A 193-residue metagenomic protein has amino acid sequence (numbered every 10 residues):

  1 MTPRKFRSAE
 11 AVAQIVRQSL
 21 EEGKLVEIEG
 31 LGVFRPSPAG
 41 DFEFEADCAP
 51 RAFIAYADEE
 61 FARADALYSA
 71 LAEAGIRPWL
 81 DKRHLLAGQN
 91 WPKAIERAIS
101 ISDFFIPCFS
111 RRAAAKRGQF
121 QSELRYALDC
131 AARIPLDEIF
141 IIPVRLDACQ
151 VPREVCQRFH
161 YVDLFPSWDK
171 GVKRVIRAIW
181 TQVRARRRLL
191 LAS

Functional and structural regions predicted by a protein language model:
M1-A49, A62: Strongly charged
A49-C108, R112, L128-I139, K170-S193: Conserved N-terminal substructure of TIR/SEFIR domains
A94, A148-F159: Glycine-rich, charge-decorated loop segments at or immediately adjacent to ligand/cofactor-binding or catalytic sites
I106, I142-V144, V162: Hydrophobic/aromatic beta-strand patches that form the interior of the parallel beta-sheet core in alpha/beta enzyme
R111-R112, R145-Q150: Short beta-alpha junction loops
K116-L146: Membrane-associated lipid acylation/remodeling enzymes share a hydrophobic transmembrane-juxtamembrane segment
F159-V175: Output/docking surface of receiver
